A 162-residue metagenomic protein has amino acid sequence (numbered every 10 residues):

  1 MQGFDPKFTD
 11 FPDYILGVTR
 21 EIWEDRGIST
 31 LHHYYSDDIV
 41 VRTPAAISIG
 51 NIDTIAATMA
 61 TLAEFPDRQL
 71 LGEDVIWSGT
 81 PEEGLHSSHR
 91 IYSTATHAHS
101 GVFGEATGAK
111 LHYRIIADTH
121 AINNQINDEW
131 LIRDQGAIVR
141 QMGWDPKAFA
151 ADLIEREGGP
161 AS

Functional and structural regions predicted by a protein language model:
M1-S162: C-terminal and inter-domain tail/linker signature
